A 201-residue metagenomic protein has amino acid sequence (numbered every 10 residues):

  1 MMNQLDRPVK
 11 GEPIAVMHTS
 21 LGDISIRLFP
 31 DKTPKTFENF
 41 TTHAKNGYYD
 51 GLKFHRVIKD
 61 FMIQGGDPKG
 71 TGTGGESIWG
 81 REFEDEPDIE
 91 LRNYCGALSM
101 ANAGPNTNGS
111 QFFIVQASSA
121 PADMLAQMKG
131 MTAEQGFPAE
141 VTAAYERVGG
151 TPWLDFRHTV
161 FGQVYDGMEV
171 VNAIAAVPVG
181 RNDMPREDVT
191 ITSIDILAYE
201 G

Functional and structural regions predicted by a protein language model:
M1-G201: Cyclophilin-like peptidyl-prolyl cis-trans isomerases
